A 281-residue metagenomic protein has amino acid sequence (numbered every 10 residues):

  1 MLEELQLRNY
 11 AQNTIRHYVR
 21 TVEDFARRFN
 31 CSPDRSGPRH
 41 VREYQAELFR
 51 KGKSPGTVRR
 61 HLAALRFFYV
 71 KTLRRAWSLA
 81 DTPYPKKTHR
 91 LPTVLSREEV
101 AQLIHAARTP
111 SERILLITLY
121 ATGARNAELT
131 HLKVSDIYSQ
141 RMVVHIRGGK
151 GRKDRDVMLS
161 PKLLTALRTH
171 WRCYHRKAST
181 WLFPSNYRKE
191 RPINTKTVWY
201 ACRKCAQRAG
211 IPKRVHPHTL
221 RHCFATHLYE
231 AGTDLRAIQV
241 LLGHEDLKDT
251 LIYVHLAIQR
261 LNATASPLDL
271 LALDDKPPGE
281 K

Functional and structural regions predicted by a protein language model:
M1-K281: Conserved catalytic core of the tyrosine transesterase superfamily
